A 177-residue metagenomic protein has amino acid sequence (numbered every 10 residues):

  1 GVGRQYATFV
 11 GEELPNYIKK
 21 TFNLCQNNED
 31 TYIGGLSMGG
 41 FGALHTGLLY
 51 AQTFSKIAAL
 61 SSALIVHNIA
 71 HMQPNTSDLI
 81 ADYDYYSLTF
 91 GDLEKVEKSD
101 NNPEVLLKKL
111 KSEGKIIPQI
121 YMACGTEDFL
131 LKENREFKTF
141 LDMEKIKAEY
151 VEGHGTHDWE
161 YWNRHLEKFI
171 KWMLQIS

Functional and structural regions predicted by a protein language model:
G1-S177: Non-catalytic cap/lid and distal C-terminal segments of serine-dependent acyl enzymes
